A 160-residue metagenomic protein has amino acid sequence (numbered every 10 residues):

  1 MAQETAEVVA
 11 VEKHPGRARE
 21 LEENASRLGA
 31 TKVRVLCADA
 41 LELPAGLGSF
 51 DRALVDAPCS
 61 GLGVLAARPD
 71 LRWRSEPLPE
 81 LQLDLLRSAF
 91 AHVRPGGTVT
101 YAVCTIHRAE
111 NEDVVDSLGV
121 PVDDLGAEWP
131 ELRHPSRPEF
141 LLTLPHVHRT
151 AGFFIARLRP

Functional and structural regions predicted by a protein language model:
M1-P160: S-adenosylmethionine
